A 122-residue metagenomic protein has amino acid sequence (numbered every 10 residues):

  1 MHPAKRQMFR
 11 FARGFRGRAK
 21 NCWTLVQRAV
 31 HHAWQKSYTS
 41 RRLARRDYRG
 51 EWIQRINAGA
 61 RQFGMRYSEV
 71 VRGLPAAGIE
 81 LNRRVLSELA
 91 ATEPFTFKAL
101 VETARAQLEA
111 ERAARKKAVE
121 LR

Functional and structural regions predicted by a protein language model:
M1-Q54, A58, T103-R122: Intrinsically disordered, Lys/Arg-rich N-terminal extensions and targeting peptides of nucleic-acid-associated proteins
H2-K5, I53, Y67, P94 (+1 more regions): Amphipathic alpha-helical transducer elements in NTP-driven molecular machines
P3, R18, Q62, L81 (+1 more regions): Residue-level signal for short amphipathic helical patches enriched in basic/charged and nearby hydrophobic residues
F9-F11, F15, F63, F95-F97: Phenylalanine-focused residue identity feature
R13-G14, Q62, G78, L89: Amphipathic alpha-helical interaction elements
R49-R83: Mid-chain, well-packed structural core segment of small domains
R72, A76, E80-R122: Low-complexity, rRNA-contacting terminal tracts
